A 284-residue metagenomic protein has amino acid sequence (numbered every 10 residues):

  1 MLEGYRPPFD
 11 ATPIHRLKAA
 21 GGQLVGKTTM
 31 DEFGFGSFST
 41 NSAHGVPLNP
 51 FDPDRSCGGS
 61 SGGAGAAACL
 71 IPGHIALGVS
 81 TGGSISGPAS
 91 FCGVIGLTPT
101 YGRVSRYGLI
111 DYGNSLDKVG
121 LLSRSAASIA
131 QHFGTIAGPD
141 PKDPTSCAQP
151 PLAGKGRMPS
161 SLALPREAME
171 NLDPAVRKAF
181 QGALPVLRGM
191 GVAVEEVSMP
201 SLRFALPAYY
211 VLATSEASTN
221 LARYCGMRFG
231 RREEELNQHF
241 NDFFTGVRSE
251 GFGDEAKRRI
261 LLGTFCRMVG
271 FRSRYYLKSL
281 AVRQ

Functional and structural regions predicted by a protein language model:
M1, N41, G45, D52 (+1 more regions): Charged, often glycine-rich, active-site loop that binds/positions anionic groups
M1-P13: Enzymes and membrane/adaptor proteins characterized by extended Gly/Ser/Thr/Asp/Glu-rich, aromatic-dotted
D10-T12, L172-S198, F229-R231, N241 (+3 more regions): Acyltransferase
H15-I136: Short glycine/serine-rich loop segments
G22, P99-G102, L121-A127, G134-K142 (+5 more regions): Generic secondary-structure signature for well-ordered alpha-helical cores
I95-A183, H239-G246: A short helix-breaking turn/cap at a secondary-structure junction
P144, Q149, P159-R166, V197-Y210 (+1 more regions): Flexible, acidic loop-helix segments that line cofactor/substrate-binding pockets
G156-A163, S215-Q284: Short helix-loop capping/hinge segments that flank enzyme active sites or metal/cofactor-binding pockets
